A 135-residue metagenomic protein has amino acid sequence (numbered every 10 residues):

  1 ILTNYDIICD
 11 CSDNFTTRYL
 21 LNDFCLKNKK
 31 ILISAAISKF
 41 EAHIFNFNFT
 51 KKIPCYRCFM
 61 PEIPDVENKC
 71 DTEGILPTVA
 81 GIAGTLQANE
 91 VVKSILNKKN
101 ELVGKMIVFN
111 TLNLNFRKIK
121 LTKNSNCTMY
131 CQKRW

Functional and structural regions predicted by a protein language model:
T3-W135: Glycine-rich phosphate/adenylate-binding loop
